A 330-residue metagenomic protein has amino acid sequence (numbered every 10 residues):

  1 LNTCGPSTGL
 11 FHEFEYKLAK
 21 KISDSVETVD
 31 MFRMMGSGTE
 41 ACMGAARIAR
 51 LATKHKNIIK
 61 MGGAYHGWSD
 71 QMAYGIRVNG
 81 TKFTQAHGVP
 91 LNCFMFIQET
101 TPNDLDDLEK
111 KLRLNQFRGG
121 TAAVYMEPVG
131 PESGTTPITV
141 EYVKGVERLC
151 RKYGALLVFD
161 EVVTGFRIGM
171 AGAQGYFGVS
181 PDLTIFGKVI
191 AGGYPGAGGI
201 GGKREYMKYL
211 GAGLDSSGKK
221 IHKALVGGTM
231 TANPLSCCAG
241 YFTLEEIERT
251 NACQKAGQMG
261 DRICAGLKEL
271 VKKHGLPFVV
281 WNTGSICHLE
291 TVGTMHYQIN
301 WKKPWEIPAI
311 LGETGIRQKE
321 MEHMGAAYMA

Functional and structural regions predicted by a protein language model:
L1-A330: Conserved N-terminal phosphate-binding loop of PLP-dependent enzymes in the Aspartate aminotransferase
